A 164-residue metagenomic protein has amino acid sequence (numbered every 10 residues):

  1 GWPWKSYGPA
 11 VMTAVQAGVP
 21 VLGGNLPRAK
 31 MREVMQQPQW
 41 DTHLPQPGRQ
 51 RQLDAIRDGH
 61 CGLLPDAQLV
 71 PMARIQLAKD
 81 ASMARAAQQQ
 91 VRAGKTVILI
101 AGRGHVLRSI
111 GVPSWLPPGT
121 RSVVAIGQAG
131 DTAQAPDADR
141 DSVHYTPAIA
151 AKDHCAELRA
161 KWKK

Functional and structural regions predicted by a protein language model:
G1-R92: A substrate-binding/cap region within the structured catalytic cores of diverse enzymes
W2-W4, W40, G102, W115 (+1 more regions): A residue-identity detector for tryptophan
A14, T96-A101: Beta-strand elements within well-structured catalytic alpha/beta cores of enzymes that handle phosphate/sulfate esters
P20-N25, L99-I100, V124-A125: A structural signal for short, well-ordered beta-strand segments and their strand-loop junctions that often border
P27, G104-H105: Catalytic metal-binding/acid-base residues of hydrolase active sites
S82-V91, I98, H105-K164: C-terminal regions of proteins
